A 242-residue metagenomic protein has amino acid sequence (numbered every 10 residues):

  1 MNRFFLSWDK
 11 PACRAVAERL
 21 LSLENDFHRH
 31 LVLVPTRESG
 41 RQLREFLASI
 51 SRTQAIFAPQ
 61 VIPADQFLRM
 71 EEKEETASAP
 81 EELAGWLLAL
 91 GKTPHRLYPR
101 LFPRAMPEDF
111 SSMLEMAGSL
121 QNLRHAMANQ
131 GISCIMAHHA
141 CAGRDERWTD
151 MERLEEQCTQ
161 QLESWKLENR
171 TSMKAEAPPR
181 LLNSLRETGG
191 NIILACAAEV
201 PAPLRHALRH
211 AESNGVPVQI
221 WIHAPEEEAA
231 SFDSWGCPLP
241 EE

Functional and structural regions predicted by a protein language model:
M1-E242: Nucleic acid-machinery interaction/catalytic patches
